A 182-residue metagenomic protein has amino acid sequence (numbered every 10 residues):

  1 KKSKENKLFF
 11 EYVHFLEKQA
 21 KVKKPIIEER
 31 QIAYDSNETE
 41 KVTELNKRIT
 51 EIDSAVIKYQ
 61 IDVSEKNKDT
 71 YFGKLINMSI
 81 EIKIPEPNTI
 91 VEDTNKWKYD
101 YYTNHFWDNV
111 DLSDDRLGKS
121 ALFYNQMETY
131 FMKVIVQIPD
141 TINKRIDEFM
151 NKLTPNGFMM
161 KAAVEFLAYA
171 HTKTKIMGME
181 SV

Functional and structural regions predicted by a protein language model:
K1-V182: Oxidative protein folding and maturation machinery
